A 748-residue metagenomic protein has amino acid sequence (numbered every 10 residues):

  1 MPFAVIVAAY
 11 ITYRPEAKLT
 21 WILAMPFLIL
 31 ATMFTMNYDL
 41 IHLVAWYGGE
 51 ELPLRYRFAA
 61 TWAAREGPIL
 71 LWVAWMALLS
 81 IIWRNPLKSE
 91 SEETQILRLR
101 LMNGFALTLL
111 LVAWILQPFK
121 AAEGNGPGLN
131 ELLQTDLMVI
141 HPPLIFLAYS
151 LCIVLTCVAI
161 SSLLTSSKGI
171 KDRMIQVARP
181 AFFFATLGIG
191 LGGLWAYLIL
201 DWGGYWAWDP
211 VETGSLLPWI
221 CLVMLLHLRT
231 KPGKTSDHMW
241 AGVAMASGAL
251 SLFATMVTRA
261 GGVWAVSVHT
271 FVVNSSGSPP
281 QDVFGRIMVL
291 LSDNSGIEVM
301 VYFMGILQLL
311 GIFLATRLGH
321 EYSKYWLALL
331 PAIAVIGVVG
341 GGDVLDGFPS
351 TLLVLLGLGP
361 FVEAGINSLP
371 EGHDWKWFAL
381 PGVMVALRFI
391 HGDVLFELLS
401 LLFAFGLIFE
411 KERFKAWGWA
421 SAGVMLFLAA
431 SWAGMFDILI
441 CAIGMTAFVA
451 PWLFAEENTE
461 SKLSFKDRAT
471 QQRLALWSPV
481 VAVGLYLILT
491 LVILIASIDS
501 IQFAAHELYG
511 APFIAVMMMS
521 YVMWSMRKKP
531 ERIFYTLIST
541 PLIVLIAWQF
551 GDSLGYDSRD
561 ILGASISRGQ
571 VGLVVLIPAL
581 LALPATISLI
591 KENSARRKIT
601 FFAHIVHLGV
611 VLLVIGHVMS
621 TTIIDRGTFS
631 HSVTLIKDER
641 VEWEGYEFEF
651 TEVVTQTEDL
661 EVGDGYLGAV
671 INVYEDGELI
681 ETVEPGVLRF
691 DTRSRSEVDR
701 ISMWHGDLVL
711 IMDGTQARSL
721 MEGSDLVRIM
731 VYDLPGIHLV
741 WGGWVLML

Functional and structural regions predicted by a protein language model:
M1-Y13, T20-I22, L28, D39-I41 (+4 more regions): Contiguous transmembrane helix-bundle modules in multi-pass membrane proteins
Y13-A24, I82-L107, L164-F183, T230-M245 (+4 more regions): Membrane-interfacial loop-to-helix junctions in multi-pass inner-membrane proteins
P15-G67, E93-Q134, W195, G261 (+1 more regions): Transmembrane helix-loop-helix hairpins at membrane boundaries of multipass inner-membrane proteins
P26-G48, L52, A59-S80, Q117 (+6 more regions): Transmembrane-helix bundle segments that line or gate the permeation/cavity pathway in multi-pass membrane proteins
P26-I41, L109-K120, L187-A196, S251-G262 (+3 more regions): C-terminal TM-helix exit segments that contain a strictly Trp-centered aromatic cap at the helix terminus
P68-I69, M76-G193: A conserved hydrophobic secondary-structure block that centers on an alpha-helix together with its immediately flanking
L191-T213, V263-V268: Interfacial helix-loop-helix junctions of multi-pass membrane proteins
I488-I493, A515, R532, S539-A547 (+2 more regions): Accessory, solvent-exposed terminal regions and/or long lumenal/extracellular loops of proteins
